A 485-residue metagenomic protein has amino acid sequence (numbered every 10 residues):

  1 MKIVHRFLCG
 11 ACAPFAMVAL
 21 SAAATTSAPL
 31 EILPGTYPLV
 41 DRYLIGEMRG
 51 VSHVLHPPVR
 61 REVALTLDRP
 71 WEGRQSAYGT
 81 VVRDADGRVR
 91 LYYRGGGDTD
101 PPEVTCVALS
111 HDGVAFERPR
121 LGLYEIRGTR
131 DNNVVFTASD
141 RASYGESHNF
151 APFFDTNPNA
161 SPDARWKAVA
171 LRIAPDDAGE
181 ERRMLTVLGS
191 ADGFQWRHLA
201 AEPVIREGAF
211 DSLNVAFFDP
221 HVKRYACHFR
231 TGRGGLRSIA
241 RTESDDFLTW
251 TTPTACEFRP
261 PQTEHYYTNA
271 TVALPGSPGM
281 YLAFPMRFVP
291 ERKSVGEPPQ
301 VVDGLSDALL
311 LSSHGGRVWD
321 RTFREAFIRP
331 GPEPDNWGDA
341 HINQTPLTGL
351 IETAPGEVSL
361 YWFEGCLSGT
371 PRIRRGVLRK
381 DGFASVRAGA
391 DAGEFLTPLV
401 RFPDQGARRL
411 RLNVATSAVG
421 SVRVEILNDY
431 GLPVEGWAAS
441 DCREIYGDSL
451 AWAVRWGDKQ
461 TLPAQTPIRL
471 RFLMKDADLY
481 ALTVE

Functional and structural regions predicted by a protein language model:
M1-R6: N-terminal secretory signal peptides that target proteins for export/translocation
C9-S21: Bacterial N-terminal signal peptides
A24-E485: Carbohydrate-active catalytic/glycan-binding domains of CAZyme proteins, especially the secreted or lumenal ectodomains
